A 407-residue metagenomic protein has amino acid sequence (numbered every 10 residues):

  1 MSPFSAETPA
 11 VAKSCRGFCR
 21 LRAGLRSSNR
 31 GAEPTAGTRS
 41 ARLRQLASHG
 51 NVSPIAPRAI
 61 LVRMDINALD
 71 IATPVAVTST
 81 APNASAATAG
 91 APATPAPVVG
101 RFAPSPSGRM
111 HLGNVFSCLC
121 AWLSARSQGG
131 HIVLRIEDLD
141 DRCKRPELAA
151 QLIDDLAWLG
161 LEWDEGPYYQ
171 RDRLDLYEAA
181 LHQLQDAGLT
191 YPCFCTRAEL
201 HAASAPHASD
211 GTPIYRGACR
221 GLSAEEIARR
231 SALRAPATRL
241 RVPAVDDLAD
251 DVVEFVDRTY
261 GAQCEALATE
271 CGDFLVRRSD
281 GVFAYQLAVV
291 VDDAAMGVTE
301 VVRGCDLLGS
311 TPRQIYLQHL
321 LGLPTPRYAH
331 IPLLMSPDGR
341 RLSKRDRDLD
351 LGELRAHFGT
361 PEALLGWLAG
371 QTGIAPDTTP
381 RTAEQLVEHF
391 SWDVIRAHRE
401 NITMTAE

Functional and structural regions predicted by a protein language model:
S2-S5, S14-R22, R26-S28, R39-R44 (+3 more regions): Low-acidity, Ser/Thr- and Arg-rich intrinsically disordered low-complexity segments
A6, E33-A36: Intrinsic low-complexity, disordered N-terminal segments enriched in polar/charged/small residues
R39, Q45, H49-G108, I132 (+4 more regions): Non-catalytic terminal extensions that flank enzyme cores
D65-A208, C305-D306, S310-L323, R381: N-terminal Rossmann-like or analogous alpha/beta NTP/dinucleotide-binding catalytic cores that position adenine
A149, L174, R197-L200, T212 (+4 more regions): Alpha-helix initiation and N-capping motif
D172-A187, S209-G217, A237, V242-V245 (+1 more regions): Short secondary-structure transition/capping segments
A198-S343, D350-R355, A406-E407: Active-site cores that bind ATP or allylic diphosphates and position pyrophosphate for catalysis
